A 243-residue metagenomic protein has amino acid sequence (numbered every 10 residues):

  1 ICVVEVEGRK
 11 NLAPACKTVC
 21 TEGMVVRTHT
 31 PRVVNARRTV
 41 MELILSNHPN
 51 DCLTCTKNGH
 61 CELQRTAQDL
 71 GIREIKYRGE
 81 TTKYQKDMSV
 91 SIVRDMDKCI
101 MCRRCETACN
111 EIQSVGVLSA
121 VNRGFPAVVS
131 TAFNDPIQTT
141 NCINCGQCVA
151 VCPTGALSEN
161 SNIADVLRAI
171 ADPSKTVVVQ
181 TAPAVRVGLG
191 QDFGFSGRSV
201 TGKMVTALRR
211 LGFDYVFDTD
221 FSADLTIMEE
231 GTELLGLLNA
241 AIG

Functional and structural regions predicted by a protein language model:
I1-R37, M41, L45, E159-G243: Iron-sulfur-associated redox domains of electron-transfer enzymes in respiratory and anaerobic energy metabolism
V4-N144, A150, L157-S158, N162-D172 (+1 more regions): Fe-S ferredoxin-like electron-transfer domains and their immediately adjacent linker/connector regions across
